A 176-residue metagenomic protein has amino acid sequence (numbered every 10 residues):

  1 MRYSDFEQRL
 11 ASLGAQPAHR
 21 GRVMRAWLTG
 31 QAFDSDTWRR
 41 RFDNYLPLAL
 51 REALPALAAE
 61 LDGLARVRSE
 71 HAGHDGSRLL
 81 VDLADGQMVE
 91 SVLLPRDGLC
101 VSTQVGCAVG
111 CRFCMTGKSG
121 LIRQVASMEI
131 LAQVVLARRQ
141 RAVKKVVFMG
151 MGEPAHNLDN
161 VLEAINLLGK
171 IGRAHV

Functional and structural regions predicted by a protein language model:
M1-D97: Flexible, acidic/Gly-rich N-terminal and inter-domain linker regions that tether and position cofactor-handling modules
Q87-V89, L94, G98-V105, V109-H175: Conserved Radical SAM active-site core
